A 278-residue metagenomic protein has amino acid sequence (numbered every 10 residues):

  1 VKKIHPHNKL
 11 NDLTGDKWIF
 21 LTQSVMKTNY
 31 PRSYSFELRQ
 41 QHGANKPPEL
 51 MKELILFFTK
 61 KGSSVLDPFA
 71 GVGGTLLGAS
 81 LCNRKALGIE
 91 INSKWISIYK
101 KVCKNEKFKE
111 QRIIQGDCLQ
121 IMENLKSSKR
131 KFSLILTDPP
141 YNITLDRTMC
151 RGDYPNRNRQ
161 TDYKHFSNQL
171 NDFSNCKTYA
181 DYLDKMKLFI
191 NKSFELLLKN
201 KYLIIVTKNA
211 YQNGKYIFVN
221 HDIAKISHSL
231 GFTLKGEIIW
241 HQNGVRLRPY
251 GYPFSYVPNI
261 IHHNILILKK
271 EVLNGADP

Functional and structural regions predicted by a protein language model:
V1-P278: Class I S-adenosyl-L-methionine-dependent methyltransferase catalytic core
